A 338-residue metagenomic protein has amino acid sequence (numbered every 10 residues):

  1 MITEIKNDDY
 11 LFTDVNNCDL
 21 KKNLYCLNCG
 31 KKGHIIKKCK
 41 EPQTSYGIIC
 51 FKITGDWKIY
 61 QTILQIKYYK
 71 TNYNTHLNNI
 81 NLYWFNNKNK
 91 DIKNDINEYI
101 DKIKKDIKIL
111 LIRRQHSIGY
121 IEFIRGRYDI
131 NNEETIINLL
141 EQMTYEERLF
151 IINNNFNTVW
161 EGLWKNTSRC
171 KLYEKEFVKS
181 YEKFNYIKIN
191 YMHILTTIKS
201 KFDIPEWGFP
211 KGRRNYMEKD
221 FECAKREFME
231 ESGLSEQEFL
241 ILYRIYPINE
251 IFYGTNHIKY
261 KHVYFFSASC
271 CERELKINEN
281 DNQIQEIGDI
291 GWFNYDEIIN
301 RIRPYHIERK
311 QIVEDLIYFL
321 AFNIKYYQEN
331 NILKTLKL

Functional and structural regions predicted by a protein language model:
I2-T44: A short, cysteine/histidine-rich metal-binding "knuckle" motif
Y25, G47, K108, D289: Conserved beta-strand and immediately adjacent loop positions that scaffold enzyme active sites
K40-T44, I103, I258-Y260: A short catalytic or substrate-binding loop motif that flags glycine-/basic-rich loops and adjacent residues that bind
Y46-K52: Short beta-strand scaffold segments in enzyme catalytic cores
I53-G55, H116: Short, glycine/serine-rich, charged loops/turns that create anion-binding and catalytic segments at active sites
D56-K102, L140, C170, E174-L195: Intrinsically disordered, low-complexity domain-flanking/linker segments in eukaryotic proteins, enriched
Q65-Y68, K108-Q115, R244-P247, F265-S267: Extended hydrophobic secondary-structure segments that form protein cores and membrane-embedded regions
I118-N131, T135-Q142, E146-I324, I332-L338: Unchanged
